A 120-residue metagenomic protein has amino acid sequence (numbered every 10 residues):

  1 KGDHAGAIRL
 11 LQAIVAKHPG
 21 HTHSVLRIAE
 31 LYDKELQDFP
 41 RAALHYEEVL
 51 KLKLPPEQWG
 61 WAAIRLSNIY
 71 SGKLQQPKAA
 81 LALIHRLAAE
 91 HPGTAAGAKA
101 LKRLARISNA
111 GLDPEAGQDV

Functional and structural regions predicted by a protein language model:
K1, Q12-K73: Alpha-helical adaptor scaffolds
D3, Q37-D38, Q75-Q76, A96 (+1 more regions): Residues in the short coil linking paired helices within alpha-helical repeat scaffolds
H18, K53, E90-H91, A95 (+1 more regions): Alpha-helical junction/boundary sensor with strong preference for TPR arrays
L31, I69, L104-G111: TPR/TPR-like alpha-solenoid repeats
G117-V120: Non-globular sequence segments
